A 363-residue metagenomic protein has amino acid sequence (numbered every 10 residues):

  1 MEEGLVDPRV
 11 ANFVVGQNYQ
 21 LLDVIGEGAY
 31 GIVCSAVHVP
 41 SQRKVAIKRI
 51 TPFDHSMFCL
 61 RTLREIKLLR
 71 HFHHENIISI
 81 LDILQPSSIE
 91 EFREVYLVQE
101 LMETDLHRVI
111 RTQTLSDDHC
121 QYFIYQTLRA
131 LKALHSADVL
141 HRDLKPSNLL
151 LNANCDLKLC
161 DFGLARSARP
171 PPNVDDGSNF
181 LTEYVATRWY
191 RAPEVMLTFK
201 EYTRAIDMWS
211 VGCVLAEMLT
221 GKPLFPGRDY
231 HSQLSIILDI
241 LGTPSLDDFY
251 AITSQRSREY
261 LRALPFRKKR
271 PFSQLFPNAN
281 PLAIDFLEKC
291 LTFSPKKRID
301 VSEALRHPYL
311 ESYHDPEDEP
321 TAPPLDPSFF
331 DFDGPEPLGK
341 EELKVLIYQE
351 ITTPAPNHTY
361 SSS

Functional and structural regions predicted by a protein language model:
I32-P52: Glycine-rich ATP phosphate-binding loop
H73-L84: Conserved HxN/HPN-centered segment at the entrance to the catalytic loop of eukaryotic protein kinase-like domains
F92-D105: Conserved short submotifs of the Hanks-type protein kinase catalytic core that shape the nucleotide-binding pocket
F123-I124: Activation segment signature within eukaryotic-like protein kinase domains
H135-N152: Catalytic-loop of the protein kinase fold
L164-R166: Activation segment
T243-E288: C-terminal lobe substrate-recognition/regulatory segment of protein kinase catalytic domains
D315-S363: C-terminal intrinsically disordered, low-complexity extensions immediately downstream of enzyme catalytic cores
